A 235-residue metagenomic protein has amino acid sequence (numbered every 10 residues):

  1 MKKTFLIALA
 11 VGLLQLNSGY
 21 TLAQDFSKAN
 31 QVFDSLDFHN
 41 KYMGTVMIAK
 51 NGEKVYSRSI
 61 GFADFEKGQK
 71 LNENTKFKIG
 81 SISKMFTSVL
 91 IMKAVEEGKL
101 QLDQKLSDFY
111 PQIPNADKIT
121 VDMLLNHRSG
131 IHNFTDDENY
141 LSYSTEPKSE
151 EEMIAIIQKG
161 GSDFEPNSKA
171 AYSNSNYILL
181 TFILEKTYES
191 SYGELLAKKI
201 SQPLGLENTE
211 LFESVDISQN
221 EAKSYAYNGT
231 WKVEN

Functional and structural regions predicted by a protein language model:
M1-S27: Bacterial Sec-dependent N-terminal signal peptides
Q24-F77, K99-Q104, Q158-K159: Short, conserved catalytic-motif segment at the N-terminal edge
F77-G80, A170-Y172: Catalytic tyrosine of NAD(P)H-dependent dehydrogenase/reductases that use a Tyr as the general acid/base
T87: Active/ligand-binding-proximal structured segments within catalytic/core domains that scaffold catalytic residues
Q101-A116, Q202-L204: Short, glycine/proline-biased beta-turn/loop segments that scaffold the active-site neighborhood
D117-N235: Short, surface-exposed loop or secondary-structure junction motifs that flank catalytic or metal-binding residues
